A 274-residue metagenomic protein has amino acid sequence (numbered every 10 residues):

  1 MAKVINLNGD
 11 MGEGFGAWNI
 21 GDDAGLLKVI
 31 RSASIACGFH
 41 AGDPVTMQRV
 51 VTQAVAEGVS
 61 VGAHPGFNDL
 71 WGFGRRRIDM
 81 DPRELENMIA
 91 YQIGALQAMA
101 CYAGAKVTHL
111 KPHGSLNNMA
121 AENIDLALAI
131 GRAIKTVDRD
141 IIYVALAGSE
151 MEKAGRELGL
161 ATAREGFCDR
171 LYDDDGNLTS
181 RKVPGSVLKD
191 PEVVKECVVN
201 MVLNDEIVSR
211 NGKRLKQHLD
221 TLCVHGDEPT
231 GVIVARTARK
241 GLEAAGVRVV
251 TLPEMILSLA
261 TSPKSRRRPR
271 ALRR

Functional and structural regions predicted by a protein language model:
D10, H64, L110, V224: Conserved, mostly hydrophobic/aromatic
G16-D22, A41-V55, A121-L128, A147-E157: Active-site-adjacent beta->alpha loops and helix N-cap segments on the catalytic face of soluble alpha/beta enzymes
N19, D23, A33-H40, W71-E86 (+4 more regions): Glycine-rich tight-turn/loop motif centered on a GG-T
A24-K28, R49-G62, C101-G104: Acidic (Asp/Glu)-rich catalytic clusters
L70-H109: Glycine/small-residue-rich loop that forms an oxyanion/phosphate-binding "nest" at active or ligand-binding sites
A100-T108, D205-H218, R248-M255: Flexible, glycine/charged-enriched surface loops at secondary-structure junctions
I141, A235-K264, R273: C-terminal domain-boundary segment and adjacent tail
G148-E206: Active-site rim beta-loop-alpha module in soluble metabolic enzymes
